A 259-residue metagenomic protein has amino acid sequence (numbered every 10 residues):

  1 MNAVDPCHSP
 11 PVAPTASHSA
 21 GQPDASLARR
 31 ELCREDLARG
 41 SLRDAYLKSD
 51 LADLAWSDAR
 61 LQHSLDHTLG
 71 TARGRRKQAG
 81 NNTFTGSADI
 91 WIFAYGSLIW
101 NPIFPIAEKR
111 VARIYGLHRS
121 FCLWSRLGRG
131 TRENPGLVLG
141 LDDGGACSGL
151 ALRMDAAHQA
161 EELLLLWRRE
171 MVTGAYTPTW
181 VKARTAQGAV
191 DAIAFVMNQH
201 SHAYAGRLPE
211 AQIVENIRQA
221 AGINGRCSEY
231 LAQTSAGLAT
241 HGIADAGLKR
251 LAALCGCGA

Functional and structural regions predicted by a protein language model:
N2-A259: A glycine-rich, hydrophobic/aromatic-adjacent loop/helix-cap motif
